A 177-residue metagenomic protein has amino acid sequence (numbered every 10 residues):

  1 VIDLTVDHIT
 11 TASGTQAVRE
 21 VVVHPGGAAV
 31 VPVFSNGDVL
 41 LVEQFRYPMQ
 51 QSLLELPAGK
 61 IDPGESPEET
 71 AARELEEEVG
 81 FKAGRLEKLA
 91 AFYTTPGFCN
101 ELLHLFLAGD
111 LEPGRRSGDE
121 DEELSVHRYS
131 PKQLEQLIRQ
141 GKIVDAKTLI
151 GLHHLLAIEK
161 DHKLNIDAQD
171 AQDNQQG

Functional and structural regions predicted by a protein language model:
V1-A29, S35: Acidic, metal-coordinating catalytic segment for phosphate/diphosphate chemistry, firing primarily on the Nudix
L4-V6, V18, V42, L56 (+1 more regions): Hydrophobic residues on conserved beta-strands that form the core of alpha/beta folds
A17, G26-A29, F34, K60-A146: Unchanged
G27-Q51, E55: A glycine-rich, hydrophobic loop/mini-helix early in the fold
L152: C-terminal boundary of histidine-terminating zinc-finger modules
L155-D161: Short, basic amphipathic alpha-helical segments that act as recognition/interaction helices in nucleic-acid-binding
I166-G177: Short, low-complexity, charge-dense intrinsically disordered segments
